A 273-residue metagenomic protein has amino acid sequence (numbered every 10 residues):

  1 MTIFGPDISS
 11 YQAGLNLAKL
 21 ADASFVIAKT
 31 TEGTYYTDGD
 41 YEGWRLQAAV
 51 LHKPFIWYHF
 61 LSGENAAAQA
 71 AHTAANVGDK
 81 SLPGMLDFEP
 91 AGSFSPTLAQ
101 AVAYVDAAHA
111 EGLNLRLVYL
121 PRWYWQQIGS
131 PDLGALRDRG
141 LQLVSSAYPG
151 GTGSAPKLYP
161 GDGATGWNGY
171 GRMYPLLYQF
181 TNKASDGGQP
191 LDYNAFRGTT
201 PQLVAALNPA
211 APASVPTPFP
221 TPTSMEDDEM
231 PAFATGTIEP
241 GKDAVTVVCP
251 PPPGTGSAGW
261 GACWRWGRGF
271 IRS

Functional and structural regions predicted by a protein language model:
M1-A18, G134-D227: Functionally critical loop-and-helix segments that line ligand-binding/catalytic clefts of soluble enzyme domains
M1-V118: Substrate-binding cleft of extracellular glycoside hydrolase catalytic domains
N16, D40-W44, N65-A68, D132 (+5 more regions): General structural signal for secondary-structure boundaries
Y35, E64, W125, T152 (+1 more regions): Flexible, glycine-rich phosphate/dinucleotide-binding loops and adjacent beta-alpha linkers at cofactor/substrate
W57-H59, L120, N208-P212: Short C-terminal domain-edge/linker segments immediately following a structured domain
P83-P160, A164-T165: Catalytic domains of cell-wall/extracellular-matrix polysaccharide-remodeling enzymes, centered on de-N-acetylation
T217-S273: Short, surface-exposed polybasic-aromatic patches that bind anionic ligands, especially phosphate groups
